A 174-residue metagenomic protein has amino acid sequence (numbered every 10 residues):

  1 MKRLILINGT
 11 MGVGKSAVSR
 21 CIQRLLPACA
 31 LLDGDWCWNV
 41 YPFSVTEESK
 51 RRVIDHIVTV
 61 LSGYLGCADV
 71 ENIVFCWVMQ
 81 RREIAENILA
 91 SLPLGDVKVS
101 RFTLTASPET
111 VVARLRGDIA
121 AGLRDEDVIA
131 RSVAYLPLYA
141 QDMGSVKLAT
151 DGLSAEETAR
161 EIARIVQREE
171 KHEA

Functional and structural regions predicted by a protein language model:
M1-L4, V70: Pre-Walker A (Motif I) flank of P-loop NTPase domains
I7: Hydrophobic anchor at the beta1->P-loop junction of P-loop NTPases
T10: P-loop (Walker A) phosphate-binding loop of NTP-binding proteins
V13: ATP-binding Walker
S16-S62: Conserved substrate/cofactor phosphate-moiety recognition/catalytic segment in nucleotide-dependent phosphotransferases
R52-D96: Glycine-rich phosphate-binding loop used to anchor ATP phosphates in small-molecule kinases, encompassing both
G95-L115: Conserved phosphate-donor/acceptor-positioning beta-strand/loop module used by diverse small-molecule
A120-E161, E169: Small-molecule kinase domains that catalyze NTP-dependent phosphoryl transfer to phosphate-bearing small molecules
